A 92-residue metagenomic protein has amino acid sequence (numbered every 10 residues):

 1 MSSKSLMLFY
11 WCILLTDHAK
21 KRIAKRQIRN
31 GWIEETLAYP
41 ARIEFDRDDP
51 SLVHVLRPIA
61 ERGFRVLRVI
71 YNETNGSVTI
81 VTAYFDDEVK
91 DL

Functional and structural regions predicted by a protein language model:
M1-L92: Ribonuclease/tRNase effector modules and their secretory precursors
